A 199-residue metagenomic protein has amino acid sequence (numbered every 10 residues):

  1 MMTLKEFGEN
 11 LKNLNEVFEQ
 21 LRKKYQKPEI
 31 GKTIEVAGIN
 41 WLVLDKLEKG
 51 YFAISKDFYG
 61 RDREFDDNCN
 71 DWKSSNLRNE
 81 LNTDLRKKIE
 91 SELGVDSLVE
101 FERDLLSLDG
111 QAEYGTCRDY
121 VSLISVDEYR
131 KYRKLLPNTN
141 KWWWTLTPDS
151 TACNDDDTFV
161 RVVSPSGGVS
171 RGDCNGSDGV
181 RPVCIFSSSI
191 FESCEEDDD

Functional and structural regions predicted by a protein language model:
M2-D199: Collagenous Gly-X-Y triple-helix signature in extracellular proteins
